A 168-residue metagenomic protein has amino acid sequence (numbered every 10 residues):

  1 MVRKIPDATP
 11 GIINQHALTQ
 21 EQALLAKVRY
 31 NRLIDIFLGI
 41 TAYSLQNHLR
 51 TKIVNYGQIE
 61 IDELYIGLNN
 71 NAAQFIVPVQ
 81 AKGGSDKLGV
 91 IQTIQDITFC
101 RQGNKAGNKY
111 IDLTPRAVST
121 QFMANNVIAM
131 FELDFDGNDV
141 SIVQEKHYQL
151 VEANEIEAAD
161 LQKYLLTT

Functional and structural regions predicted by a protein language model:
M1-A23: Interdomain/boundary linker segments immediately adjacent to catalytic/signaling cores
V2-T9, N71-Q80: Glycine-rich, often proline-containing surface loops adjacent to acidic residues and nearby aromatics that form
V28, E63-Y65, Q74-G83, D96: Conserved catalytic cores of phosphodiester-cleaving nucleases, focusing on short active-site segments
L38-N70: Active-site metal-binding core of divalent-cation-utilizing nuclease and nuclease-like domains
N55-Y56, Q74, S85-Q95: Active-site-adjacent loop/helix micro-motif of nuclease/hydrolase catalytic cores
V77, K82-K87, G103-G137: Nucleic-acid nuclease catalytic cores
I97-G103: Metal-dependent nuclease catalytic cores in nucleic-acid-processing enzymes, especially RNase H-like/related
S119-T168: Domain-level recognition of nuclease-like catalytic cores that cleave nucleotide substrates
